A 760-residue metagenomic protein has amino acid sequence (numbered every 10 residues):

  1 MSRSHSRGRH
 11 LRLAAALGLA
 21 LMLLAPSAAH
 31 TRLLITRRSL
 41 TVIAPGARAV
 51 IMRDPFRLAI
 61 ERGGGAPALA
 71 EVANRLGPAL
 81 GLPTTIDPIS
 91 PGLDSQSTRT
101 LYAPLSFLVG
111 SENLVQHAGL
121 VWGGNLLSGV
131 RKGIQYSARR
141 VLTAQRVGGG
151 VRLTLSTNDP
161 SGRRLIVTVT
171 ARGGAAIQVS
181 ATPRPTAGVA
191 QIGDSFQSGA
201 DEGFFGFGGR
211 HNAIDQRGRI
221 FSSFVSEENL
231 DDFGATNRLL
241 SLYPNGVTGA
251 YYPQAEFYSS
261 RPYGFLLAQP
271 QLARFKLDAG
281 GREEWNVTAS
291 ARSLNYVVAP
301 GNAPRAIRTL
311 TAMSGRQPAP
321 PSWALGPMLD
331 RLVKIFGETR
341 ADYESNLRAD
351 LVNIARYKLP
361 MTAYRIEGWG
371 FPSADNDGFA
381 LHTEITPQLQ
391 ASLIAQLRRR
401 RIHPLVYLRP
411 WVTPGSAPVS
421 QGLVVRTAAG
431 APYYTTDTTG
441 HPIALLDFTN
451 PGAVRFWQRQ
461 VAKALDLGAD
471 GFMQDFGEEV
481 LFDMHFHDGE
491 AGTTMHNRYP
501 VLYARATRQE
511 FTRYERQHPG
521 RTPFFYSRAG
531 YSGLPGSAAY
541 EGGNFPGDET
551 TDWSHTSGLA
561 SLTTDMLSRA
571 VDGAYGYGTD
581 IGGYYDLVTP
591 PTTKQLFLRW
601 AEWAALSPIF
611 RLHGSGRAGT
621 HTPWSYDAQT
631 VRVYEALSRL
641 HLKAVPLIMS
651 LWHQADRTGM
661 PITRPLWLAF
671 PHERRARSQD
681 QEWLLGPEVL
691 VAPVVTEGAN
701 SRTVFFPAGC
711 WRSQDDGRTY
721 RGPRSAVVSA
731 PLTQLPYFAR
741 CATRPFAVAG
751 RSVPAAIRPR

Functional and structural regions predicted by a protein language model:
R3-A15: Bacterial N-terminal signal peptides that target proteins for export
A14-L24: Bacterial N-terminal signal peptides
A25-P26, I648: N-terminal signal peptide c-region/cleavage motif recognized by signal peptidases
A29-T31: Boundary at the C-terminal end of the N-terminal hydrophobic targeting segment
R37-V333, R340-S345, L351-R356, A669 (+1 more regions): Catalytic and substrate-binding clefts that recognize carbohydrates or anionic sugar/phosphate headgroups
S39, R48, A176-Q178, A255-E256 (+20 more regions): Beta-sheet entry/capping signal
G208-H211, S223, D231-D232, P360-R632 (+2 more regions): Aromatic- and carboxylate-enriched substrate-binding clefts and catalytic-loop regions of carbohydrate-active enzymes
N353, Y357-K358, Q396-R401, Q509-P519 (+1 more regions): Carbohydrate-binding surfaces of carbohydrate-active enzymes
